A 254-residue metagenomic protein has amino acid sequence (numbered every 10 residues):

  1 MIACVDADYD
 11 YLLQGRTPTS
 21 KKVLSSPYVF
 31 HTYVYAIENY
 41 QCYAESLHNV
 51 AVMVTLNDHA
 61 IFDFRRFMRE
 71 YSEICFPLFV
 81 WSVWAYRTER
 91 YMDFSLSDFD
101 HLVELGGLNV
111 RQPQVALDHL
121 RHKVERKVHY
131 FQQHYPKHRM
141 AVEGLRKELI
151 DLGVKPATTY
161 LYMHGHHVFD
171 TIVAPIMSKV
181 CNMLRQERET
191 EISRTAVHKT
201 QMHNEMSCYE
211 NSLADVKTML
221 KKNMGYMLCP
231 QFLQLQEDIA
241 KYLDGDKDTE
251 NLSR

Functional and structural regions predicted by a protein language model:
M1-R254: Acidic, divalent-metal-binding catalytic cores of TOPRIM and closely related two-metal-ion phosphodiester/pyrophosphate
